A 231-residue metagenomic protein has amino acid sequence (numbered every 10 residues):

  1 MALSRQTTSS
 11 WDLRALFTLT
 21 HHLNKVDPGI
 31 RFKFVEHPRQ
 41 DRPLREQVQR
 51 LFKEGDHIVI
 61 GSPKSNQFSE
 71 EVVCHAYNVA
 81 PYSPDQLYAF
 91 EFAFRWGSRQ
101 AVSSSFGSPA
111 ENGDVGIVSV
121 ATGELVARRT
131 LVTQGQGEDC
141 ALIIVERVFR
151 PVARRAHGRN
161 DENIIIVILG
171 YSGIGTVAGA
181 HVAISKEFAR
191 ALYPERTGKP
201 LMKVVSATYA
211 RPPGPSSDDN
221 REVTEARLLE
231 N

Functional and structural regions predicted by a protein language model:
M1-N231: Solvent-exposed alpha-helical segments and adjacent loops that form catalytic or protein-interaction surfaces
